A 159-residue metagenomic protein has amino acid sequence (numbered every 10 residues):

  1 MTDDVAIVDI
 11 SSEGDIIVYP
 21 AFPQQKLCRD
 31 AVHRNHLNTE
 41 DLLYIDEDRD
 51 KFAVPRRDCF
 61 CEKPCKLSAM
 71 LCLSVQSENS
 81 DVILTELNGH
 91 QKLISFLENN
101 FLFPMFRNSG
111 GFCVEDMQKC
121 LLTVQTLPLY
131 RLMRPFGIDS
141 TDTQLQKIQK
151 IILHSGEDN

Functional and structural regions predicted by a protein language model:
M1-N159: Glycine-rich, often acidic-flanked micro-motifs that create phosphate/phosphodiester-binding or positioning elements
